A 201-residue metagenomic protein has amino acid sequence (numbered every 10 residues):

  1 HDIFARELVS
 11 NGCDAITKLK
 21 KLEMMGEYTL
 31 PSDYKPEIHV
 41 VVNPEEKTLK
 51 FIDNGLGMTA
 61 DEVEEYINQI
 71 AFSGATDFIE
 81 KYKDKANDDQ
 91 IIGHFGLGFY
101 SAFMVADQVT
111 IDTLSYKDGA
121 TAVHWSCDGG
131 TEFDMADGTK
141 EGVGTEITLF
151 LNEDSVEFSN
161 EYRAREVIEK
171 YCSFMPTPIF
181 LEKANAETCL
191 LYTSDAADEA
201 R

Functional and structural regions predicted by a protein language model:
H1-E153, E157-F158, E166, S173: GHKL (Bergerat-fold) ATPase N-terminal catalytic module, capturing the glycine-rich phosphate-binding loop and acidic
P176-N185: A short amphipathic beta-strand at an alpha->beta junction
Y192-R201: Single conserved hydrophobic/aromatic residue that forms the stacking wall/gate of nucleotide- or nucleobase-binding
